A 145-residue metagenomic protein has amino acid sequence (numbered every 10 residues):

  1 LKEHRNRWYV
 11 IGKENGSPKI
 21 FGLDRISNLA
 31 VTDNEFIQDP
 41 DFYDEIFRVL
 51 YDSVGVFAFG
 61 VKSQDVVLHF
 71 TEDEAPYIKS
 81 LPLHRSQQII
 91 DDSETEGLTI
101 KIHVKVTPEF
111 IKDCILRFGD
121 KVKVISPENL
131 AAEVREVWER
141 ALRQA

Functional and structural regions predicted by a protein language model:
L1-A58, S63-V67: Core beta-strand-centered patch of the WYL/Sm-like small regulatory domain
R48-A145: Polybasic (Lys/Arg-rich)
